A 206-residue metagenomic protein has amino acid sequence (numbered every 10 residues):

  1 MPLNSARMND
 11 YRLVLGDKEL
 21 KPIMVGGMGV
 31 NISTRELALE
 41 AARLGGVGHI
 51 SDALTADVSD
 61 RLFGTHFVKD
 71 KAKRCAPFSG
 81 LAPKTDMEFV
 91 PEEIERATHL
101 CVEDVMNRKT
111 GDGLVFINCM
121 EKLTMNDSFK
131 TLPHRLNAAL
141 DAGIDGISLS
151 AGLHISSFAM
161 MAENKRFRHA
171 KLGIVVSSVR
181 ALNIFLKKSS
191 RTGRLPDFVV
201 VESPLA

Functional and structural regions predicted by a protein language model:
M1-A206: Active-site entrance/lid segments in N-terminal catalytic domains of soluble metabolic enzymes
